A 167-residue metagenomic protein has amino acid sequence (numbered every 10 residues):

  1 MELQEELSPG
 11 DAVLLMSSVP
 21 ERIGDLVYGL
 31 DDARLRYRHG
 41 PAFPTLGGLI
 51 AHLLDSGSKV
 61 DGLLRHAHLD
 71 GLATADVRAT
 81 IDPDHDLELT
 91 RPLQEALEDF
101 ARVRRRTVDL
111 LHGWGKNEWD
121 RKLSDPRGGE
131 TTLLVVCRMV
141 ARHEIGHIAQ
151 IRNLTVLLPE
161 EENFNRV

Functional and structural regions predicted by a protein language model:
M1-E2, V13-S17, E21-G24, R34-D82 (+1 more regions): Short, contiguous alpha-helical
S8-A12: Short Lys/Arg-rich basic patches
V27-D31, G115: Short secondary-structure junctions
I81-S124, V135-V140: Acidic/histidine-rich alpha-helical segments that form the ligand environment of transition-metal centers
